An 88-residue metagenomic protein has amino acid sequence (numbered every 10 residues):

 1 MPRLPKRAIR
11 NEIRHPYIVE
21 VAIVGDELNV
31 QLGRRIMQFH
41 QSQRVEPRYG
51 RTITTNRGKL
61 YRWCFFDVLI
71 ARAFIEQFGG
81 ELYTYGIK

Functional and structural regions predicted by a protein language model:
M1-P5, Q43-P47, F65: Short amphipathic alpha-helical surface micro-motifs
P2-R3, R7, V30-R34, L69-G79: Long, contiguous binding/interaction regions
R7-E12, E46-N56: Short, flexible, solvent-exposed loop/turn segments with mixed acidic/basic and small polar residues
A8-E27: Short glycine-/aliphatic-rich beta-strand segments at the starts of folded cytosolic domains
V21, N29, E46, T54 (+1 more regions): Compositionally biased, low-complexity repeat tracts
D26-R48: Short amphipathic alpha-helix segments
T52-K88: Short, compact, well-ordered microdomains
